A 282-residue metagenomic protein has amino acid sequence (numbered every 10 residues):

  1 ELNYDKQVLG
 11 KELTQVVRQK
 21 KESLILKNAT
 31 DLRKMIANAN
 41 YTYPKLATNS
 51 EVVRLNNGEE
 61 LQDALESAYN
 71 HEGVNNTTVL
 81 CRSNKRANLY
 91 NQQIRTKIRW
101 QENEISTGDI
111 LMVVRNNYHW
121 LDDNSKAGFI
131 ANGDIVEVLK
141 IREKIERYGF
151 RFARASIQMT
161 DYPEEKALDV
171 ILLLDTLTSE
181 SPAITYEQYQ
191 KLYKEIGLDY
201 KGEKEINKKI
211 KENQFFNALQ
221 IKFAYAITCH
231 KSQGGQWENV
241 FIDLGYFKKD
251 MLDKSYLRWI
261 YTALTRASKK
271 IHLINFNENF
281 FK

Functional and structural regions predicted by a protein language model:
E1-L139, E143-I184: Conserved helicase motor core of P-loop NTPases
E146-K282: C-terminal accessory regions
